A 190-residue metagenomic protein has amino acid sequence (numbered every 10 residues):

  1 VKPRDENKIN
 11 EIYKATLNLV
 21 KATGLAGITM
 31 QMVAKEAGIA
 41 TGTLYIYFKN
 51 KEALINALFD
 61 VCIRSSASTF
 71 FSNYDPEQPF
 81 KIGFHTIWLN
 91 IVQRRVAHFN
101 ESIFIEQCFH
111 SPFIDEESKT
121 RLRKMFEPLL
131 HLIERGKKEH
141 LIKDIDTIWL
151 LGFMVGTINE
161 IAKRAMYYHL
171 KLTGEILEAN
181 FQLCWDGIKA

Functional and structural regions predicted by a protein language model:
V1-T23, G27-E36, A53: Basic, helix-initiating cap at the start of DNA-binding domains
L19, L132, L183-A190: C-terminal alpha-helix
A26-G27, Y47, P76: Flexible coil/turn residues that form the inter-helical turn or adjacent wing/linker of helix-turn-helix
A37-F48: Short hydrophobic/aromatic patch on the recognition helix
A57, V61, F71-A97, L150-M154: Hydrophobic alpha-helical connector segments
R64-F71, A97, F113-E139, I148-G152 (+1 more regions): Amphipathic alpha-helical packing segments from all-alpha helical-bundle domains
V92-F113, K163-Y167: Amphipathic alpha-helical segments used for helix-helix packing
I103, K138-Q182: Hydrophobic/aromatic-rich alpha-helical bundle segments in the mid-to-C-terminal region
